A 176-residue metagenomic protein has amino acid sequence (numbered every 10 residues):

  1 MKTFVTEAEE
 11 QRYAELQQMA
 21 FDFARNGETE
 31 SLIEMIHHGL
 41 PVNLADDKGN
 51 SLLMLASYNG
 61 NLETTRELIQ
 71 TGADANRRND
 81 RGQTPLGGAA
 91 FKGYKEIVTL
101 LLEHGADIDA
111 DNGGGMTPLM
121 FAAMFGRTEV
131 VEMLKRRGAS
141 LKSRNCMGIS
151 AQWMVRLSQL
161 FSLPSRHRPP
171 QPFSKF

Functional and structural regions predicted by a protein language model:
M1-D22, H104, E132-F176: Ankyrin-repeat-protein effector appendages
K2-L52: N-terminal segments that cap or nucleate solenoid repeat domains
D22-G27, L55-N61, G88-Y94, F121-R127 (+1 more regions): Ankyrin repeat A-helix N-terminal signature
E28-I36, N61-I69, Y94-L102, R127-K135 (+1 more regions): Ankyrin repeat structural motif
M54-H104: Alpha-helical adaptor scaffolds
